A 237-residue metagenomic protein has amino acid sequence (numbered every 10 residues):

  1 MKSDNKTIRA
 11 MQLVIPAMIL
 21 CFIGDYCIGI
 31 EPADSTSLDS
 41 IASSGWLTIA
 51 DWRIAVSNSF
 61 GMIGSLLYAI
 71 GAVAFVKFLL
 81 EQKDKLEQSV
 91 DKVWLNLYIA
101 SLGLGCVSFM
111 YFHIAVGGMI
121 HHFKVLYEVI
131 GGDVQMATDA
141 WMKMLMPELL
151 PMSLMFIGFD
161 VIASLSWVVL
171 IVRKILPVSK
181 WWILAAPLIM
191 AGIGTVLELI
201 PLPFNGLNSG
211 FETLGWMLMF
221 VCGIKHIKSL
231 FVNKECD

Functional and structural regions predicted by a protein language model:
K2-C236: Hydrophobic, aromatic-enriched alpha-helical segments typical of multi-pass transmembrane helices
